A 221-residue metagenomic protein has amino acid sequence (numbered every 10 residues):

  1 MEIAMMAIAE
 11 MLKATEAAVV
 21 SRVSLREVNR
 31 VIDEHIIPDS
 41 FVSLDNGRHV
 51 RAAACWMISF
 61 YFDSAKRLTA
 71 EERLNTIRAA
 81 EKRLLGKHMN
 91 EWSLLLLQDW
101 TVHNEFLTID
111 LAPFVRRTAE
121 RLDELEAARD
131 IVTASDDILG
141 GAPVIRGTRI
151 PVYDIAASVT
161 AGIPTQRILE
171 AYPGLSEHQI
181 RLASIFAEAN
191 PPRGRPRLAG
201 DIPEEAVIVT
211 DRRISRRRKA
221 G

Functional and structural regions predicted by a protein language model:
E2-A9, R149-A161: Short, amphipathic alpha-helical "recognition" segments used to contact nucleic acids or chromatin
A7-E27: Polyanion-binding surface elements
A18, L169-E170: The alpha-helix within a helix-turn-helix
E27-D33, N104-L139, T210-S215, K219: Basic, low-complexity segments
V31-H35, F62, V159, S184: DNA major-groove recognition helix of helix-turn-helix
P38-D63: Short helix-start
G47-V50, D130-I150, G194, L198-D201 (+1 more regions): Short, Lys/Arg-enriched anionic-surface-contact patches
Y61-E120: Terminal, intrinsically disordered low-complexity segments enriched in charged/polar and proline residues
